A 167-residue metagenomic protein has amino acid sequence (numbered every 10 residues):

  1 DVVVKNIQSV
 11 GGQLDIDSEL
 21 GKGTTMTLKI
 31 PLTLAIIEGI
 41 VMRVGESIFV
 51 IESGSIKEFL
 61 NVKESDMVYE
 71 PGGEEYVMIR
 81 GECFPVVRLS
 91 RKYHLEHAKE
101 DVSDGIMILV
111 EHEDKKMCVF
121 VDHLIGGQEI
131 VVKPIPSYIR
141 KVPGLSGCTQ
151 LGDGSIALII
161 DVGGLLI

Functional and structural regions predicted by a protein language model:
D1-I167: Glycine/threonine-rich ATP-lid/beta-loop region of ATP-binding domains
